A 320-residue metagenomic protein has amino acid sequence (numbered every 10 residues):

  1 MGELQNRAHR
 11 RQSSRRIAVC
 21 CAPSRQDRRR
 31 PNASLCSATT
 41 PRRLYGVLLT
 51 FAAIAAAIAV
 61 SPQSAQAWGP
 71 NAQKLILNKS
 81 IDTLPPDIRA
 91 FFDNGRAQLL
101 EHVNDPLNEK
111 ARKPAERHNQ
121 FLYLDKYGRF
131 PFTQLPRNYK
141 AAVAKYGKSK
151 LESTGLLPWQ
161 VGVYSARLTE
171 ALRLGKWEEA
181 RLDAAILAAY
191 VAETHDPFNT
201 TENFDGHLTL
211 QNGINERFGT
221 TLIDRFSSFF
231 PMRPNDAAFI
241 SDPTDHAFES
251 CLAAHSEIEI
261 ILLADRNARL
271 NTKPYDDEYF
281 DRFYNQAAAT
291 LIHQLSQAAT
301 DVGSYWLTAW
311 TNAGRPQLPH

Functional and structural regions predicted by a protein language model:
Q5, H9-Q12, Q26, Y45 (+1 more regions): Low-complexity, intrinsically disordered or signal/transmembrane-proximal segments
C20-C21, C36: Cysteine-centered motifs
T40-R43: Short polybasic linear motifs
G46-A59: Bacterial N-terminal signal peptides
S61-L182, I186, E202-S296, T300-H320: N-terminal, motif-rich segments that launch catalysis or mediate targeting to/interaction with membranes, typified by
A185-E193: Extended, hydrophobic/aromatic-rich amphipathic alpha-helical segments that build helical scaffolds
A192-G206: Catalytic Zn2+-binding segment of zinc metalloproteases
